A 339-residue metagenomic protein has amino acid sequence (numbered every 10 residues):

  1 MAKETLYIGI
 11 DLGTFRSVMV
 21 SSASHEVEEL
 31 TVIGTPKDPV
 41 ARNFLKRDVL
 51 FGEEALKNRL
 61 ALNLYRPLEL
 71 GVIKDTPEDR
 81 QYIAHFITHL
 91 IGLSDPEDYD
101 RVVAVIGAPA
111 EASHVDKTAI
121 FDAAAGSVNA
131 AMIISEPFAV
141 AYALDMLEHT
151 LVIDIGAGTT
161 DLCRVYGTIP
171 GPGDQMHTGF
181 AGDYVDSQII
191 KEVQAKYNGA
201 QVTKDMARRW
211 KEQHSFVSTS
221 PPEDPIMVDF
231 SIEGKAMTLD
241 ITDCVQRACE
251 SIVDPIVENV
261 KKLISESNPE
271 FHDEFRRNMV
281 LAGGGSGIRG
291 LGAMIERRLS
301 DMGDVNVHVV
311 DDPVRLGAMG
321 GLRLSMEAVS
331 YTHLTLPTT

Functional and structural regions predicted by a protein language model:
M1-N43, E53-I155, V165-V257, K261-M279 (+2 more regions): Nucleotide/phosphate-binding catalytic cleft detector across ATP-hydrolyzing and phosphate-transferring enzymes
G158: Short glycine-rich anion-binding loops that position phosphate/pyrophosphate groups of nucleotides and phosphorylated
D161: Positively charged, low-complexity, intrinsically disordered RNA-binding extensions
T335-T339: A short, hydrophobic C-terminal helix/tail in secreted or cell-surface proteins
